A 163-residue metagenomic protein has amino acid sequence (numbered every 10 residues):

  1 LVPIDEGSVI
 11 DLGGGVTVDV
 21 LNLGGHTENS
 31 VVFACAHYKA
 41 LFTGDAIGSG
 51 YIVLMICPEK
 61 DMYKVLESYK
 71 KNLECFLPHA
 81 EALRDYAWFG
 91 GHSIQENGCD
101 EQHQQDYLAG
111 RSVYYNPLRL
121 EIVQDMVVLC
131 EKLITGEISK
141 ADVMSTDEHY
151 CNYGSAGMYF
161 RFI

Functional and structural regions predicted by a protein language model:
V2-P78: Catalytic core of the metallo-beta-lactamase
E74-I163: Accessory terminal helices/loops
